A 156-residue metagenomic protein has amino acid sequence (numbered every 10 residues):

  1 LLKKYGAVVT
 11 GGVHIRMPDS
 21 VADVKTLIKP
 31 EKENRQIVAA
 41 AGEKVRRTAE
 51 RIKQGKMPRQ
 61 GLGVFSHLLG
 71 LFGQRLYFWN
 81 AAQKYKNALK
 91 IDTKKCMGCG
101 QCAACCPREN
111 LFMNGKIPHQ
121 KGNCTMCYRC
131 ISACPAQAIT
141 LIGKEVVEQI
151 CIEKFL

Functional and structural regions predicted by a protein language model:
L1-F78: FMN-binding flavodoxin-like domain, especially the glycine-rich phosphate-binding loop
A7, G12, A41, A49 (+5 more regions): Small-side-chain structural scaffolding
L27-K29, A138, E145, C151: Short, charged/polar low-complexity linear motifs in solvent-exposed/disordered segments
V64-C99, A103-A104: A mid-sequence, solvent-exposed acidic-amphipathic segment
I91, Q101-H119, R129-V146: Iron-sulfur cluster-binding cysteine motifs and their immediate structural context in ferredoxin-like electron-transfer
K121-N123: C-terminal active-site rim and adjoining tail of enzyme catalytic domains
I152-L156: Active-site-proximal loop/hinge segments that shape catalytic or ion-binding/gating pockets
